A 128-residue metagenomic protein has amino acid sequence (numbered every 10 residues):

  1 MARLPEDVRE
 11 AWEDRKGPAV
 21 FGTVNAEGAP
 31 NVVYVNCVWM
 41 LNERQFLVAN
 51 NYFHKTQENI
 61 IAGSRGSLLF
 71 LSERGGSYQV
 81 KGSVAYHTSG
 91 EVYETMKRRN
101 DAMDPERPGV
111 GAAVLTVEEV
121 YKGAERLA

Functional and structural regions predicted by a protein language model:
M1-A128: Binding-site signature for planar aromatic cofactors or substrates
